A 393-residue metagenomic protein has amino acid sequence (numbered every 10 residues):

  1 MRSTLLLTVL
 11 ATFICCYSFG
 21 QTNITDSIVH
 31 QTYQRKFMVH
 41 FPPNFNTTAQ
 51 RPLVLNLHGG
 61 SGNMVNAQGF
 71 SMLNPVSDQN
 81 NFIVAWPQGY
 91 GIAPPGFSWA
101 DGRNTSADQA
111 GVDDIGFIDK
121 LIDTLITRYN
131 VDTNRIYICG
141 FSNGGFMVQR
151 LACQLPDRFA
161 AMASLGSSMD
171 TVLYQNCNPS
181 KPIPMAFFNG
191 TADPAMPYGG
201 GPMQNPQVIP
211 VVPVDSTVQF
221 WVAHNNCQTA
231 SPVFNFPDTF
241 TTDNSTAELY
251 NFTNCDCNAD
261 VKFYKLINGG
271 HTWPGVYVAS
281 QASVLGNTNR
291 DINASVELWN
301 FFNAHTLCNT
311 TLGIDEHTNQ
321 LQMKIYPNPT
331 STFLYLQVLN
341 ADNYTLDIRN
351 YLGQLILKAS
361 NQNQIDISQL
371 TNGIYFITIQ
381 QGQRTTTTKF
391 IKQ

Functional and structural regions predicted by a protein language model:
T4-I14: Sec-dependent N-terminal signal peptides
S18-L53, C139-A163, M169, S216 (+5 more regions): A domain-start/cap signature at the N-terminus of enzymes
I24-N44, T48-Y137, M147, Q154 (+1 more regions): Serine-hydrolase catalytic machinery in alpha/beta-hydrolase-like enzymes
L55-G59, G166, N189-G190, I267: The conserved beta1-alpha1 loop
G69, I126-I183, P194: Primarily recognizes the serine-hydrolase "nucleophile elbow" in alpha/beta-hydrolase and SGNH/GDSL folds
A160-C257: The feature captures the conserved acid-bearing segment of alpha/beta-hydrolase catalytic domains
V222-I314: Alpha/beta-hydrolase-fold serine-hydrolase catalytic core, especially in secreted/extracellular enzymes
D315-Q393: C-terminal outer-membrane/trafficking sorting elements
